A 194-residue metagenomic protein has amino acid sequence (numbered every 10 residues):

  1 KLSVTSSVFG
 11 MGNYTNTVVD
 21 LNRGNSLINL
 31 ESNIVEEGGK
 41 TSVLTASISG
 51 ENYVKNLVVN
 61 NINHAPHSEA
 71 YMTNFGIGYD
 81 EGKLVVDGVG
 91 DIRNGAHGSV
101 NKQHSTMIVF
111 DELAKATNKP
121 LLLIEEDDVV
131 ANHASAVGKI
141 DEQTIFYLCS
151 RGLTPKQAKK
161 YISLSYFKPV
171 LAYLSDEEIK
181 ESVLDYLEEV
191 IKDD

Functional and structural regions predicted by a protein language model:
K1-F146, S150-L153, P169, L174 (+1 more regions): Conserved beta-strand/loop scaffold segments within soluble protein domains that form the structured core and edges
C149-G152, K156-K159, S163: Well-ordered alpha/beta subsegment
